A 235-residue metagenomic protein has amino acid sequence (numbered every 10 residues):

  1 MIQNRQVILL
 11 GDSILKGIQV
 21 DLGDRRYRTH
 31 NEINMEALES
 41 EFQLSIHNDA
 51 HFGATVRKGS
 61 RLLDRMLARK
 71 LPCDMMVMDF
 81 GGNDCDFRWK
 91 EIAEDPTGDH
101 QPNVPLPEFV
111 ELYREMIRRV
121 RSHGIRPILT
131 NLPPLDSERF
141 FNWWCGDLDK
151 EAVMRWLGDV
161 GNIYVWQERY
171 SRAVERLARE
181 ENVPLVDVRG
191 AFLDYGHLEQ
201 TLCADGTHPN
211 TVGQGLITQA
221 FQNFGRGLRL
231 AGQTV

Functional and structural regions predicted by a protein language model:
M1-A50, D64-P72, M76: Serine-esterase "nucleophile elbow" of acetyl-processing enzymes
I2-Q3, R61-V235: Alpha-helical cap/lid subdomain in secreted, periplasmic, or secretory-pathway luminal O-acyl-processing enzymes
G11, A50-F52, G82, F221: Short glycine-rich, polar/acidic loop-and-turn segments at beta strand-coil junctions
K16-T29, A50-A54, E91-Q101, G206: Acidic/histidine-rich helix-loop elements that form or flank divalent-metal/phosphate-binding sites at the catalytic
R57: N-terminal helical cap/lid subdomain that shapes the substrate entry/recognition surface in HAD-like hydrolases
